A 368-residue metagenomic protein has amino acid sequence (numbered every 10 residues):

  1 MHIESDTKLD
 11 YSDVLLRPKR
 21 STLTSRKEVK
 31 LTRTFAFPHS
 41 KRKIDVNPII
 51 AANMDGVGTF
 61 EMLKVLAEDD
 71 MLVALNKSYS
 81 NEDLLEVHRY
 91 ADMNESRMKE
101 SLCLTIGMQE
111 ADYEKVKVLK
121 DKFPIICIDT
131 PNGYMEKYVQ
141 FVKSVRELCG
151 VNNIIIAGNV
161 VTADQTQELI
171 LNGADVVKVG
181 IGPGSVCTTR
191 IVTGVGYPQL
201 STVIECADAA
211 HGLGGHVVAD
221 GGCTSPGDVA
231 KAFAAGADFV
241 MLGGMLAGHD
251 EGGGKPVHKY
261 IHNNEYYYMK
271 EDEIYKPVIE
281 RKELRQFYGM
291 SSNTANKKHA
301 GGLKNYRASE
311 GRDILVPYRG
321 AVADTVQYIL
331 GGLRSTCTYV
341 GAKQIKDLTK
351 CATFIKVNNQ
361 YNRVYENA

Functional and structural regions predicted by a protein language model:
M1-H216, G244-H249: Active-site entrance/lid segments in N-terminal catalytic domains of soluble metabolic enzymes
M1-T24, G194-A219, C223-A368: Alpha/beta catalytic cores of nucleotide-metabolism and tRNA/nucleoside-modifying enzymes
